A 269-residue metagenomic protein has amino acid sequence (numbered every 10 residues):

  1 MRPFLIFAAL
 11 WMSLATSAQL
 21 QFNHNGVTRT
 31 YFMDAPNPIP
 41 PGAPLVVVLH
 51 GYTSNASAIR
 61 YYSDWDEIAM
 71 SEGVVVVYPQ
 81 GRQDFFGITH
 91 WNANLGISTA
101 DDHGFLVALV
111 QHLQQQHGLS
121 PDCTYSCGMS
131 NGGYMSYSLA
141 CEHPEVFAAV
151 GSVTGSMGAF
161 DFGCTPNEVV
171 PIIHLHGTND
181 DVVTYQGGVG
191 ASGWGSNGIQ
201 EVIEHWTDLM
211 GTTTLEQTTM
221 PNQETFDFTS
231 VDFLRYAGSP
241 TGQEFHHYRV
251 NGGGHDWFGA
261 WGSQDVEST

Functional and structural regions predicted by a protein language model:
L5-S17: Hydrophobic h-region of N-terminal signal peptides that target proteins for export in Gram-negative bacteria
Q21-A35, P40-Y125, M135-S138, E142 (+1 more regions): Serine-hydrolase catalytic machinery in alpha/beta-hydrolase-like enzymes
A43-V46, V170-P171, F245: Alpha/beta-hydrolase fold active-site loops
V47-T53, T154, H176-G177, N251: The conserved beta1-alpha1 loop
T53, Q83-D84, M157, D180 (+1 more regions): Alpha/beta-hydrolase active-site loop signature
Y61-W65, Q114-V170, D181: Primarily recognizes the serine-hydrolase "nucleophile elbow" in alpha/beta-hydrolase and SGNH/GDSL folds
A148-T241: The feature captures the conserved acid-bearing segment of alpha/beta-hydrolase catalytic domains
E244-T269: Extracellular low-complexity, Gly/Ser/Thr-rich intrinsically disordered linkers and protease-sensitive activation/hinge
